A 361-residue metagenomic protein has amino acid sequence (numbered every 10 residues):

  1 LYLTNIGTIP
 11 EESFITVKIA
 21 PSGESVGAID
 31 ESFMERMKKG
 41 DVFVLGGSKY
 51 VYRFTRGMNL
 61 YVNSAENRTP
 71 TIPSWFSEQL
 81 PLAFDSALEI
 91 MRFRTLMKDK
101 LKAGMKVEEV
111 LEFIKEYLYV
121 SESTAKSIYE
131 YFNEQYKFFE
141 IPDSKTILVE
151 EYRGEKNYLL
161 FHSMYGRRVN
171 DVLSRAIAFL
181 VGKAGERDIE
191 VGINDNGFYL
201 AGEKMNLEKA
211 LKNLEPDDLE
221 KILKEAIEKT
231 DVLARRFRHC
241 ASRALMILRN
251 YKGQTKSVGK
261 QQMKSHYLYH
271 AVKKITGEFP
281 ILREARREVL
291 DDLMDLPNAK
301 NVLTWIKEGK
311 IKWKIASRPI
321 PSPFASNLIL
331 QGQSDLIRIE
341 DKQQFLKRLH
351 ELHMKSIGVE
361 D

Functional and structural regions predicted by a protein language model:
L1-E11, P81-D361: Extended, highly charged accessory segments
L1-L96: Conserved nucleotide-binding/hydrolysis modules and their immediate coupling elements across P-loop/ASCE NTPase motors
